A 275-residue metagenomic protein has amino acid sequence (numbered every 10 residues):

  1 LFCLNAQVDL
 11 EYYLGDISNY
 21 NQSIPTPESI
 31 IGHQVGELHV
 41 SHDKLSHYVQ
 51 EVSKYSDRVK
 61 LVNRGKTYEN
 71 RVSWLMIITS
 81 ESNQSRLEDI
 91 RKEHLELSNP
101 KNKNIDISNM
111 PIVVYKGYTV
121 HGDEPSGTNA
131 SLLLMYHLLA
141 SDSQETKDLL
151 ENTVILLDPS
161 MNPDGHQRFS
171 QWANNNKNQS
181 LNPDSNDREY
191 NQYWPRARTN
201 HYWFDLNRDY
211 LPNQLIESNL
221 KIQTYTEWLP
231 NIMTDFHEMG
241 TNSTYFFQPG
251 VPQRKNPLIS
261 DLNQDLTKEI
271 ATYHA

Functional and structural regions predicted by a protein language model:
L1-D9: Bacterial Sec-dependent N-terminal signal peptides
V8-N19, W74-S80, I90-E96, K101-N104 (+4 more regions): Surface-exposed loop and adjacent secondary-structure segments within mature catalytic domains
I17-E37, K116: Acidic/histidine-rich, surface-exposed loop or edge segments in extracytoplasmic proteins
H33-H39, V120-P125, Y202-L215, I222 (+2 more regions): The substrate-binding groove and active-site-proximal loops of carbohydrate-active enzymes, especially glycoside
S41, N70, T119, L157 (+2 more regions): Divalent metal-coordination and catalytic microenvironments
H42-S82: A non-catalytic alpha/beta surface segment that caps or lines the substrate-entry region of metallo-dependent hydrolase
S56-V59, R71-S73, M110-V113, E151-L156 (+1 more regions): Loop/turn elements at helix/coil->beta-strand transitions in domains of secreted/extracellular proteins
Q214-H274: Active-site-proximal loop/hinge segments that shape catalytic or ion-binding/gating pockets
